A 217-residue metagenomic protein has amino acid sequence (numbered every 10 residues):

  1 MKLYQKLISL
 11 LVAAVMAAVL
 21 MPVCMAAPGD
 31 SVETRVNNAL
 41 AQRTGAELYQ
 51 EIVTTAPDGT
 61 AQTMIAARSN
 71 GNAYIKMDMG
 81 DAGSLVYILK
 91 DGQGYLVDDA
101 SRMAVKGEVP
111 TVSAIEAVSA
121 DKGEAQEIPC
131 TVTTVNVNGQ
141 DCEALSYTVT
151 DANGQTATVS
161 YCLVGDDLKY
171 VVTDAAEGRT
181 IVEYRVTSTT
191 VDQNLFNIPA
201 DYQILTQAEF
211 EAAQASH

Functional and structural regions predicted by a protein language model:
K2-Q5, A17-N72, T134, N194-H217: N-terminal leader/targeting segments and the immediate start of mature chains
Q5-A13: Sec-dependent signal peptide recognition, specifically the positively charged N-region followed immediately by
A13-M16, S188: Short, functionally important structural connectors and interaction interfaces within domains
A27-R43, L89-A152, T190-A213: Flexible, processing/modification-adjacent segments and terminal tails in exported/periplasmic/extracellular proteins
L48-E51, M64-A66, A125-V132, C142-S146 (+2 more regions): Generic structural motif
Q50-T60, I75-M79, E124-Q126, T148 (+1 more regions): Mature soluble domains of exported/periplasmic/lumenal proteins and thiol-rich metal-chelating peptides
A61-S119, D167-V186: An acidic-aromatic
K76-L85, Q93, N138-Q203: Gly/Pro-enriched, hydrophobic low-complexity segments that function as extracytoplasmic propeptides/linkers
